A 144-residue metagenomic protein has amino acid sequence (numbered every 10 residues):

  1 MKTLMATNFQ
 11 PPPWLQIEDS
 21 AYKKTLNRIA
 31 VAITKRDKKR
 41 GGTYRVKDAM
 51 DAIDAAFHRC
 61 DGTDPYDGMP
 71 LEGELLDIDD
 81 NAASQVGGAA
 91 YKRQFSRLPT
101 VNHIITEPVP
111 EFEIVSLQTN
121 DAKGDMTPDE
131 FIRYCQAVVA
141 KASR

Functional and structural regions predicted by a protein language model:
M1-R144: Replace "small metal-dependent catalytic modules" with "small catalytic or cofactor-binding modules
